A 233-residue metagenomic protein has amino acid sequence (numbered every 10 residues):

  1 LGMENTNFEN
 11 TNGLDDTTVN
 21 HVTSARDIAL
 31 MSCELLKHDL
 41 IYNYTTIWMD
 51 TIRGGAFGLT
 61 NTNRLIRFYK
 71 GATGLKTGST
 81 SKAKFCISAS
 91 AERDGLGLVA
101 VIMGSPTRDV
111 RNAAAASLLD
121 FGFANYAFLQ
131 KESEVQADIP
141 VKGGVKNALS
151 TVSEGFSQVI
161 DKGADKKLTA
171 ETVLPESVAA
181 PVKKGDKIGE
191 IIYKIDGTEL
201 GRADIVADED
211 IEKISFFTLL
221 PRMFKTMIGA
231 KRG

Functional and structural regions predicted by a protein language model:
M3, N7, V19-G233: Domain-terminus/edge residues, biased toward the C-terminal soluble/receptor-binding domains of extracytoplasmic
E9-T17: Surface-exposed aromatic
